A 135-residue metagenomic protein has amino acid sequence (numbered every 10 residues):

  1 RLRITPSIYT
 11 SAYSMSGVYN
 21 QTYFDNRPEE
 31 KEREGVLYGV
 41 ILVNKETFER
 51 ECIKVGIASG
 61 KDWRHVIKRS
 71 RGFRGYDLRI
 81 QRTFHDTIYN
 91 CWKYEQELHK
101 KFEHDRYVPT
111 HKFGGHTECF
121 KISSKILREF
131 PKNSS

Functional and structural regions predicted by a protein language model:
R3-S135: Non-catalytic accessory segments flanking enzymatic or RNA/DNA-binding domains
